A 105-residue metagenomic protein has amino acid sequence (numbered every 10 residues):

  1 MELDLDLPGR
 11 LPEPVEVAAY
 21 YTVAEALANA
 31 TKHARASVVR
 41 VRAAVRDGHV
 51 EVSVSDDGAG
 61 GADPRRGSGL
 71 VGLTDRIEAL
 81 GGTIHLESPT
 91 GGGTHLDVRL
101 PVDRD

Functional and structural regions predicted by a protein language model:
M1-D105: Coiled-coil dimerization/phosphotransfer module
